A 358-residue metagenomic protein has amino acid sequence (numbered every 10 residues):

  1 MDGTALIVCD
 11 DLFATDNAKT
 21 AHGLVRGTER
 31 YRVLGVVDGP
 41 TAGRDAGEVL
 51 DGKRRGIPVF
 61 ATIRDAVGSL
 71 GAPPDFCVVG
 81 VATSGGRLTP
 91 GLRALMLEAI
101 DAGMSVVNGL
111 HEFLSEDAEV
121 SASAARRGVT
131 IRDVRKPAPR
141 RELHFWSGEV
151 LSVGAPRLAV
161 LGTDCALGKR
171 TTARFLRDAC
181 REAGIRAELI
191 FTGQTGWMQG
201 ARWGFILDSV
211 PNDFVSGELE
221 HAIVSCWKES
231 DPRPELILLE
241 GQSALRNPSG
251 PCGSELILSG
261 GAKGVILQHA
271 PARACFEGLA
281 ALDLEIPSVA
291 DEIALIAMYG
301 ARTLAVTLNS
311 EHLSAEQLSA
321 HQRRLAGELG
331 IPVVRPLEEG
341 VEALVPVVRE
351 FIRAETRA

Functional and structural regions predicted by a protein language model:
M1-F76, G80, S84-R87, P139-A159 (+2 more regions): Flexible phosphate-sensing "switch/lid" loops adjacent to ATP/NTP-binding sites across phosphate-transfer
V79, R93-L95, S105, D164: Bulky hydrophobic/aromatic packing residues
T89-L97, A118-S121, G250-E255: Short Gly/Thr/Asp-enriched flexible loops that form oxyanion-binding sites at enzyme active sites
L95-R157: Extreme N-terminal, non-catalytic leader segments that precede Walker-type/kinase nucleotide-binding cores
